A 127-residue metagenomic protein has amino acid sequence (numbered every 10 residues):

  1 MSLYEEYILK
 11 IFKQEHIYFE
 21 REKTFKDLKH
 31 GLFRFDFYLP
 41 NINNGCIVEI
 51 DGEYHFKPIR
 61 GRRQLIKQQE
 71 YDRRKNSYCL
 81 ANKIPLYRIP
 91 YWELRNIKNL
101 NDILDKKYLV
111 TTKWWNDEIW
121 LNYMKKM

Functional and structural regions predicted by a protein language model:
M1-M127: Nucleic-acid endo/exonuclease domains
